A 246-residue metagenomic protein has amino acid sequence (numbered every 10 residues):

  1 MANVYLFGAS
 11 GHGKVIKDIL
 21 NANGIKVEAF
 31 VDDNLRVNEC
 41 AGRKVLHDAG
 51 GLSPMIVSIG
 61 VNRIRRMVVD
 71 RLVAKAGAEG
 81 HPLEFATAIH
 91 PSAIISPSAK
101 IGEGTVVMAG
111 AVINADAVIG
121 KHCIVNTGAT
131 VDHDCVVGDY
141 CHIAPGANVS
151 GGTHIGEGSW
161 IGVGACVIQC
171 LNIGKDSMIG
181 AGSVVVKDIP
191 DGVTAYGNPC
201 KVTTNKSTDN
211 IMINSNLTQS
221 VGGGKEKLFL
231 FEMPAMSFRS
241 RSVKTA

Functional and structural regions predicted by a protein language model:
M1-D48: Hydrophobic, well-ordered beta-alpha structural blocks that scaffold small-molecule cofactor pockets
A2-Y5, V27-E28, S53-I56, L83-F85 (+1 more regions): Short active-site oxyanion
N3, F7-I16, S98, G110-C123 (+2 more regions): Short, conserved structural micro-motifs that define repeat-unit consensus positions and nucleotide-binding loops
G11, R63-I64, V184: Short alpha-helical
K17, L35-I95: Phosphate-bearing ligand-interacting subdomains that bind or position ATP/ADP/UDP/GDP/NAD(P) or nucleotide-linked
K17-I19, M67-R71, I119, P190-D191 (+1 more regions): Short amphipathic alpha-helical segments
A74-D132: Hydrophobic, well-structured mid-protein blocks that either form specific transmembrane helices
T127, V136-D139, A144-S237, T245-A246: Glycine-rich hexapeptide-repeat left-handed beta-helix
